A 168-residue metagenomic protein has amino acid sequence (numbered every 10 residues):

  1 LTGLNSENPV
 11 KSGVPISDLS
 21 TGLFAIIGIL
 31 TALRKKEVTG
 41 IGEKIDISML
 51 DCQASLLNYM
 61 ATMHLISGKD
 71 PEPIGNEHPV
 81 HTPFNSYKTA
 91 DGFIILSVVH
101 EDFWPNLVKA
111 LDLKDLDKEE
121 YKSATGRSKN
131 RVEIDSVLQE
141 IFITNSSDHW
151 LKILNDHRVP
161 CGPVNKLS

Functional and structural regions predicted by a protein language model:
L1-I94, V98-V99: Active-site-adjacent "lid/gating" segments in soluble enzymes
T31-K35, N58-Y59, H78, D135 (+3 more regions): A broad "ordered helical/assembly scaffold" signature
P83-H157, C161: Aromatic-enriched alpha-helical interface/lid elements that frame and gate functional surfaces
P163-S168: Conserved PLP-binding catalytic core of the aspartate aminotransferase-like
